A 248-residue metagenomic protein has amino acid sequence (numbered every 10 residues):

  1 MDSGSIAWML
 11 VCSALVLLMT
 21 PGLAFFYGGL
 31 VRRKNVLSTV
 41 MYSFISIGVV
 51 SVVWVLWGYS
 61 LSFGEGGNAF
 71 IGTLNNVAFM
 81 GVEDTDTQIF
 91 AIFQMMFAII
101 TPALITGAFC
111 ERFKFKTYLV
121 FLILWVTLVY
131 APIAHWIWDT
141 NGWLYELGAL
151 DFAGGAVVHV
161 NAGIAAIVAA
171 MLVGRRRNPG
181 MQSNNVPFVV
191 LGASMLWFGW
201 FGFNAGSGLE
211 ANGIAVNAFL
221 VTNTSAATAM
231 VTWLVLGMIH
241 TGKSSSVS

Functional and structural regions predicted by a protein language model:
M1-S248: Hydrophobic alpha-helical transmembrane bundles of multi-pass membrane proteins
